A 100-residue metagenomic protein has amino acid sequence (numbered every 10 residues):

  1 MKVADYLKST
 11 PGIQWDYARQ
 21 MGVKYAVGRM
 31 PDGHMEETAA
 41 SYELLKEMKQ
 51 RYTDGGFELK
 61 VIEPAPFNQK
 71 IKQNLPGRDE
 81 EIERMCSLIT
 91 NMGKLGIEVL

Functional and structural regions predicted by a protein language model:
M1-L100: N-terminal pre-domain/capping segments
